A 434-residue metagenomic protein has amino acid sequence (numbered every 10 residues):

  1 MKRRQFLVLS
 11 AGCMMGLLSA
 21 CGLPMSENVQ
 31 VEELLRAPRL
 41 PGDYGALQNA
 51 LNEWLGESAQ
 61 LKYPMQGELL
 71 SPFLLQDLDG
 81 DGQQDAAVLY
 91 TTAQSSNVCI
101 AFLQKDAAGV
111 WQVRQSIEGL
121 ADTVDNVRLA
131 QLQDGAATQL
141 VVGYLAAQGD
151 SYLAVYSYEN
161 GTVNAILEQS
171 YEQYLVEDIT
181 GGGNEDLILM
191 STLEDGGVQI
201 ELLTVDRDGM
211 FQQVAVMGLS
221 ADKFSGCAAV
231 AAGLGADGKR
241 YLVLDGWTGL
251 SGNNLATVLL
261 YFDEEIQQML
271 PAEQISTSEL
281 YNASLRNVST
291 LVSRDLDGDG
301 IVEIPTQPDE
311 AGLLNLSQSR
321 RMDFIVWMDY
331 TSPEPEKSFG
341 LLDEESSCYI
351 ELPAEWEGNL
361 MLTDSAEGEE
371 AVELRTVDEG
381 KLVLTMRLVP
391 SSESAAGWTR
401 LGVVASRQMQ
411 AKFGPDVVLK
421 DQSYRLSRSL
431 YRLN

Functional and structural regions predicted by a protein language model:
M1-C13: N-terminal secretory signal peptides and thylakoid transit peptides that target proteins across membranes
K2, L352-P353, R387-P390, G414-P415: Helix N-cap / beta->alpha transition motif
Q5, A20-D364, V403, K412 (+1 more regions): Beta-propeller-forming repeat regions
C13-M14, T363: Generic hydrophobic alpha-helical segments
M14-A20: Hydrophobic h-region of N-terminal signal peptides that target proteins for export in Gram-negative bacteria
I350, V372, M409: A broad, low-specificity signal marking well-ordered, structured residues that form hydrophobic/aromatic
E355-A396: Secretory pathway targeting signatures of secreted, lumenal, and periplasmic proteins
P390-N434: Beta-strand-rich cores of mature extracytoplasmic or soluble domains
